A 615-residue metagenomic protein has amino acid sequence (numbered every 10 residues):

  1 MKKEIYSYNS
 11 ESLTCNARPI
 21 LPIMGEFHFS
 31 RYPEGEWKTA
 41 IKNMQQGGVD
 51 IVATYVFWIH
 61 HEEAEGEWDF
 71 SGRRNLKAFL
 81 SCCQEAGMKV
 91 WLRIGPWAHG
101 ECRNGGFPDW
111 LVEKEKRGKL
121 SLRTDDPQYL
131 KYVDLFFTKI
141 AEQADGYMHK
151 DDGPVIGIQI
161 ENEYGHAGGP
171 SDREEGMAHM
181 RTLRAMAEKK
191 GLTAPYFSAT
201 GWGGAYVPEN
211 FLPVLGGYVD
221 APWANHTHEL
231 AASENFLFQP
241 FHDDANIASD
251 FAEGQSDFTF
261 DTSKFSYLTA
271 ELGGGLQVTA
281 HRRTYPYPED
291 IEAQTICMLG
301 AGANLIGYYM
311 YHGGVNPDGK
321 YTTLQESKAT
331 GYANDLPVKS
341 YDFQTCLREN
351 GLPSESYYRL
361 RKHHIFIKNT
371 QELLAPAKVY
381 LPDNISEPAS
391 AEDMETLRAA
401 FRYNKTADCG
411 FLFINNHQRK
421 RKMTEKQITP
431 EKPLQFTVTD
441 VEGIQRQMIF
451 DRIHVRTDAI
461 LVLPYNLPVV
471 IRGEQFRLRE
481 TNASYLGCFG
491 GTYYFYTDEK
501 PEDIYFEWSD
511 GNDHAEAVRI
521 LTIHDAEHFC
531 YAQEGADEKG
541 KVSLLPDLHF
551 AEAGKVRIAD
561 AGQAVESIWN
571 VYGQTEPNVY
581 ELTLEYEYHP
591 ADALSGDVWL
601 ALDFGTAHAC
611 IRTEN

Functional and structural regions predicted by a protein language model:
M1-I51, S81: N-terminal carbohydrate-binding accessory modules
I23-H28, Y55, W91-G95, Q159-E161 (+3 more regions): A cross-family glycoside hydrolase active-site/sugar-binding cleft signature
F29-G35, H61-E62, G66-R73, H166-A167 (+3 more regions): Acidic-and-aromatic substrate-binding clefts and catalytic sites of carbohydrate-active enzymes
W37-G105, D109-W110, R184-K189: Aromatic-lined substrate-binding rim segments of carbohydrate-active enzymes
Y55-H60, A64-E67, G72, G100-Q128 (+2 more regions): Aromatic- and acidic-residue-enriched carbohydrate-binding clefts of CAZyme catalytic domains
E85-M88, H99-I247, E253-V278, C297-A303: Active-site region of glycoside hydrolase catalytic domains
G118, Y129-A144, D151-I156, I160 (+7 more regions): Carbohydrate-binding surfaces of carbohydrate-active enzymes
P590-N615: Aromatic-lined ligand-binding clefts that engage carbohydrates, nucleic acids, or primary amines
